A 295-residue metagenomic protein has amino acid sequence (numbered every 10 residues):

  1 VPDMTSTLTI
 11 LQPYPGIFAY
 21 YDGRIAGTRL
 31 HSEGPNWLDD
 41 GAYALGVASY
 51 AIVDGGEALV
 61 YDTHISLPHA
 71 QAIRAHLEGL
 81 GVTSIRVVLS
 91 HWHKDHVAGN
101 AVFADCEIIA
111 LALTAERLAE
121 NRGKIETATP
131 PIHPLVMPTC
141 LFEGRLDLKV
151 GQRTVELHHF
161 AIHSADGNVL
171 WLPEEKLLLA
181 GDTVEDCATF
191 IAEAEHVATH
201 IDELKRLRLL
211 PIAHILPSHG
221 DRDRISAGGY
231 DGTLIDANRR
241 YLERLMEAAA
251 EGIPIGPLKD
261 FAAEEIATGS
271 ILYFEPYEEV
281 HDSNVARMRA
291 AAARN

Functional and structural regions predicted by a protein language model:
V1-G56: Zn-dependent metallo-beta-lactamase
P2-D3, L209-L210, R222-N295: Accessory terminal helices/loops
T5, L113-A165, P173-E174, I201-L204 (+1 more regions): Metallo-beta-lactamase
A58, D147, T154-E156, A161-R240 (+1 more regions): Metallo-beta-lactamase
L59-T63, R86-V88, E156-L157: Short catalytic-loop micro-motif centered on adjacent basic/acidic residues
H64-S66, H93, V184, D221: Catalytic metal-binding/acid-base residues of hydrolase active sites
A70-Q71, A75-D147: Active-site HxH/HxHxD metal-binding segment of metal-dependent hydrolases
